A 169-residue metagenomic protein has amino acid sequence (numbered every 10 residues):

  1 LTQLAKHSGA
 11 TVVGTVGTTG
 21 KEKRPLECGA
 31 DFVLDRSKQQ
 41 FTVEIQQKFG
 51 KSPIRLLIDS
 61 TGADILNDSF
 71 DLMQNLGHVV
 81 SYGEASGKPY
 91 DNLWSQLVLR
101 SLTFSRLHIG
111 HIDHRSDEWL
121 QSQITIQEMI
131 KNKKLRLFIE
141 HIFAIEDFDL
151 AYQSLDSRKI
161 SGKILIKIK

Functional and structural regions predicted by a protein language model:
L1-K38: Mid-domain Rossmann-like dinucleotide-binding core that forms the NAD(H)/NADP(H) cofactor-binding site
V13-T19, S60-A63, F138, I142: Glycine-rich beta-to-alpha transition loops that act as phosphate-gripper elements at the mouths of alpha/beta enzyme
A30, P53-I54, L135, F148: Local beta-strand N-terminus motif with an aromatic residue
L34, R55-I58, V80: N-terminal Rossmann-like NAD(P) cofactor-binding module of classical short-chain dehydrogenase/reductase
Q40-S52: Short amphipathic alpha-helix with an adjacent loop that forms part of the alpha/beta core around
D64-K134, I168-K169: Glycine-rich phosphate-binding loop and adjacent beta-alpha segment of Rossmann(oid) nucleotide-cofactor-binding
N132-H141, D149-K169: C-terminal capping/lid region of NAD(P)-dependent oxidoreductase domains
